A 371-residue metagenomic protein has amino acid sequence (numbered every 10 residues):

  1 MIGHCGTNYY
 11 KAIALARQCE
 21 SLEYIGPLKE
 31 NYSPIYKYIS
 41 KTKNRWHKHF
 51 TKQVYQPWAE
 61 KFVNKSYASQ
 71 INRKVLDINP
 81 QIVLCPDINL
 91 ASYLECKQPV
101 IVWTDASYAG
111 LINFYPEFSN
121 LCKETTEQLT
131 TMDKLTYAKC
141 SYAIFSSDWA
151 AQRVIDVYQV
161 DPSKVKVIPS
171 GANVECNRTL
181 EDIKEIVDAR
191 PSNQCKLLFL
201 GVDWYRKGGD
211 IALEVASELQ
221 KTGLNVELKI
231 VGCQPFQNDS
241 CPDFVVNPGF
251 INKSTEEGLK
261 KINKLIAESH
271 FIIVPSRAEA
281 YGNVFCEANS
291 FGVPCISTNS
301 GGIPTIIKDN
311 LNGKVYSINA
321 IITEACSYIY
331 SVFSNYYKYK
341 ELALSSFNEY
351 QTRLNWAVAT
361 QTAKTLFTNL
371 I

Functional and structural regions predicted by a protein language model:
C122-A143: Membrane-proximal helix-turn-helix segments that form the acceptor-binding/catalytic region of lipid-linked
W149, G171: Carbohydrate-associated surface elements
E185-K207, L213-E218, L228-V231: Conserved donor-binding/catalytic core segment of Leloir-type glycosyltransferases
G232-F271: Nucleotide-activated donor-binding/catalytic signature segment of Leloir-type glycosyltransferases, i.e., the conserved
R277: Aromatic "clamp/platform" in nucleotide-sugar-dependent glycosyltransferases that forms part of the donor/acceptor
P294-S297, I307: Short hydrophobic beta-strand element within catalytic cores of glycosyltransferases and related nucleotide-activated
P304-Y330, Y337-K338: Change "using UDP/GDP/dTDP sugars" to "using nucleotide sugars
S331, K338-R353, T362-T365, N369: A short, well-ordered alpha-helix in the C-terminal region of glycosyltransferases
